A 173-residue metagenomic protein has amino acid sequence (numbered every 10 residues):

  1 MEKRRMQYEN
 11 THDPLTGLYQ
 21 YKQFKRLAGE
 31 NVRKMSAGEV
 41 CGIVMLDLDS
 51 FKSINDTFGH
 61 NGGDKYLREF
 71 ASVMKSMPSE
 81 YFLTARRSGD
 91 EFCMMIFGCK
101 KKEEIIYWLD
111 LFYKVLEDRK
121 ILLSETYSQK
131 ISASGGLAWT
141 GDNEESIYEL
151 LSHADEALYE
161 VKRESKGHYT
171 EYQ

Functional and structural regions predicted by a protein language model:
M1-Q7: Juxtamembrane or sensor-core-proximal signal-transducing alpha helices that couple sensory domains to cytosolic
Q7-H12, Q20-G42, D49-S79, A85-G89 (+4 more regions): Conserved long alpha-helical elements within nucleotide-processing catalytic cores of c-di-GMP signaling and class III
G42-L46, A85, G136-A138, T170: Conserved beta-strand cores of small sensory beta-sandwich domains that regulate signal transduction, primarily PAS/PAC
D56, K102, I106-Y107, S124-T126 (+1 more regions): Catalytic-core segments of nucleotide cyclases and related cyclic-nucleotide turnover enzymes
R86-R87, L116-A133, K162: Catalytic core regions of nucleotide second-messenger enzymes
M95-F97, A138: Short hydrophobic/aromatic beta-strand micro-patches that form the beta-sheet surface supporting nucleotide- or nucleic
